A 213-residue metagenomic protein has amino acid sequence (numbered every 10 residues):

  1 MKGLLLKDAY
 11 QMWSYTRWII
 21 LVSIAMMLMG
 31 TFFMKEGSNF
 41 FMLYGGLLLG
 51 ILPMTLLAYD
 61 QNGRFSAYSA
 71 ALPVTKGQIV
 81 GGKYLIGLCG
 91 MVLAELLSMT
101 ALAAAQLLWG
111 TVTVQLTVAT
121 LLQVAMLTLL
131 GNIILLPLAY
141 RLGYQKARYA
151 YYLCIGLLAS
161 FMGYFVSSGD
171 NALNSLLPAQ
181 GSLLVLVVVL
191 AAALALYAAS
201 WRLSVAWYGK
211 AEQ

Functional and structural regions predicted by a protein language model:
M1-R64, G82-Q213: Hydrophobic alpha-helical transmembrane segments of membrane proteins
A67-S69: Juxtamembrane/disordered regions of integral membrane proteins
A71-K76: Short helix-to-coil transition segments within interhelical loops that connect adjacent transmembrane helices
Q78-V80: Alpha-helix N-cap/helix-start motif at helix boundaries, enriched for small hydrophobics
